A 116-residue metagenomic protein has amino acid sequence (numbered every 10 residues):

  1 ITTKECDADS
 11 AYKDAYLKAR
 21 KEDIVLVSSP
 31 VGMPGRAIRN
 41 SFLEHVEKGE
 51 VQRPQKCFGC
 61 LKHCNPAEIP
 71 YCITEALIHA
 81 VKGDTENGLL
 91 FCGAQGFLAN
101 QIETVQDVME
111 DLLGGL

Functional and structural regions predicted by a protein language model:
T2-L116: Conserved active-site-proximal phosphate/metal-binding subdomains
